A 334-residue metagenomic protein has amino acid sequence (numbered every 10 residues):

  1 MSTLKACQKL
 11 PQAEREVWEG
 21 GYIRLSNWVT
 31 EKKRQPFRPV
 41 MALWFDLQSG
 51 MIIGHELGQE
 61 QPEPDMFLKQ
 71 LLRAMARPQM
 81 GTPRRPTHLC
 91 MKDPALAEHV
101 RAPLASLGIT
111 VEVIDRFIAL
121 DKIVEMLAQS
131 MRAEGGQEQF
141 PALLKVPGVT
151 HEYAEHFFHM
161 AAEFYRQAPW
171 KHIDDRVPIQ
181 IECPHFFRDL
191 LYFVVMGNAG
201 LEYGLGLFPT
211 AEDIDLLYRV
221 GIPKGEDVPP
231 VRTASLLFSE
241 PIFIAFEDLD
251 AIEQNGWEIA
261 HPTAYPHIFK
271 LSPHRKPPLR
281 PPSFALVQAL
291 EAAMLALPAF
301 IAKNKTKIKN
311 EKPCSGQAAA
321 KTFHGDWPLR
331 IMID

Functional and structural regions predicted by a protein language model:
M1-D334: Secondary-structure boundary/capping micro-motif
